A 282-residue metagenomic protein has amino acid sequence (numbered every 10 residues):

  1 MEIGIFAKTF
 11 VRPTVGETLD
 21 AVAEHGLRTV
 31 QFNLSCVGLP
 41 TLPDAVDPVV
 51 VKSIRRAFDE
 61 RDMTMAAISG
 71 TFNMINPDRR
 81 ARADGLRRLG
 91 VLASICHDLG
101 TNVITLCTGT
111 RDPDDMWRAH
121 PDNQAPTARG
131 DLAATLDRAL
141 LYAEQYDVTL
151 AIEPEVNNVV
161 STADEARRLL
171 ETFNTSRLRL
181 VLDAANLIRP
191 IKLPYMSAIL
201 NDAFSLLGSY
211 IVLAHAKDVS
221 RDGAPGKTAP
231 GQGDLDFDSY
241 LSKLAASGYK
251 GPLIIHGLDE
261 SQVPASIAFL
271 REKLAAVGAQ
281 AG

Functional and structural regions predicted by a protein language model:
E2, I68, R129, A133-D234: Acidic/histidine-rich catalytic cores of soluble enzymes
I3-A7, V30-F32, M65-G70, I104-L106 (+4 more regions): Hydrophobic faces of well-ordered beta-strands that scaffold small-molecule active sites in alpha/beta enzyme cores
I5, V22, V30, F58 (+9 more regions): Conserved, mostly hydrophobic/aromatic
F6-F10, N33-V37, G70-N73, G109-R111 (+4 more regions): Active-site beta-loop-alpha junctions enriched in small/polar residues
R12-V22, D84-A93, L193-F204: Short, acidic/polar
G16-E17, K52, A57-E60, I75-L182 (+1 more regions): Active-site acidic/histidine proton-transfer and metal-coordination neighborhood in alpha/beta enzyme cores
T18-S35, G100: Catalytic domains of carbohydrate-active enzymes, especially glycoside hydrolases
N33-R55, T110-D114, P225: Glycine-rich, proline-tolerant flexible connector loops at the mouths of alpha/beta enzymes
